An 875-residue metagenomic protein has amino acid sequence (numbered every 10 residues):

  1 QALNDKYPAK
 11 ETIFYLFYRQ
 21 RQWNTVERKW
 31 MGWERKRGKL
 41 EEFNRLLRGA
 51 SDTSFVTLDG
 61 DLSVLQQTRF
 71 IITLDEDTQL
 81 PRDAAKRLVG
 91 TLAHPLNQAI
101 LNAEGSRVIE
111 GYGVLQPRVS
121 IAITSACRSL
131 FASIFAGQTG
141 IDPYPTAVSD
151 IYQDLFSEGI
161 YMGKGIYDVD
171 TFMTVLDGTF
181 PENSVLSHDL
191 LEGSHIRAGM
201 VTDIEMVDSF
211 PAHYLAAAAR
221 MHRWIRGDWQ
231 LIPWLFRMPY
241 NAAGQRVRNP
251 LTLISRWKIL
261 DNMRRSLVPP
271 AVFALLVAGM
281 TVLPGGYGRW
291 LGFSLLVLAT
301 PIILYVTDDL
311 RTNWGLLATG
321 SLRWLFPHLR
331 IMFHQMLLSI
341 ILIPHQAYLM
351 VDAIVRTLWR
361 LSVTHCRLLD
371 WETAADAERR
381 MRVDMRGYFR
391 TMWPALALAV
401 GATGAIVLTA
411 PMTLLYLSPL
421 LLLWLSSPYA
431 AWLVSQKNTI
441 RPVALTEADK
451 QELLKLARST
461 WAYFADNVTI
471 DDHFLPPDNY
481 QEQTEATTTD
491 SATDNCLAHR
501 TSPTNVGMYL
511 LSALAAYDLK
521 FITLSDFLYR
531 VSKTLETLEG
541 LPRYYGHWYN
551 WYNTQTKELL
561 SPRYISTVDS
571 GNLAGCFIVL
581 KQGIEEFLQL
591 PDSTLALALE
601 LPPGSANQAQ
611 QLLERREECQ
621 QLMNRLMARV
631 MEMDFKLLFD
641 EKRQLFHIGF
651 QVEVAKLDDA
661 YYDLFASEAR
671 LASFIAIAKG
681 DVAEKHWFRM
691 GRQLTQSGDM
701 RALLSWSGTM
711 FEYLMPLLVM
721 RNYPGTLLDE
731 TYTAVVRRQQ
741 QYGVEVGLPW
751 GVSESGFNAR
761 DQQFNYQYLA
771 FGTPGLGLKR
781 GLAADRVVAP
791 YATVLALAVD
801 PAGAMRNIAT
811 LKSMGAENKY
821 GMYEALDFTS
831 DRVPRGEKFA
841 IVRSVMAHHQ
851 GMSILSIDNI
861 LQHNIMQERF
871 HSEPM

Functional and structural regions predicted by a protein language model:
Q1, I123-T124, E205-G227, L231 (+5 more regions): Carboxylate/His-rich catalytic cores and anion/metal-binding grooves
Q1-G244: Internal catalytic domains of large membrane-associated glycosyltransferases
A2, T25-R28, L46-I72, I100-L101 (+6 more regions): Flexible, glycine/threonine-enriched loop-and-boundary segments that flank and lead into catalytic domains of large
Q22, P143-I151, P181, E205 (+4 more regions): Membrane-proximal soluble regions of multi-pass membrane proteins
R35, A243-A271, F326-Q346, L361 (+3 more regions): Loop-to-transmembrane boundary segments
I166-V169, S187-R197, P211, V247-R248 (+2 more regions): Long hydrophobic segments that form regular secondary structure
R264-H365, W393-R441: Membrane-embedded multi-pass helical conduit in multi-pass membrane proteins, especially envelope-biosynthetic
M385-W393, P411, L415-P419, L423 (+1 more regions): Ser/Thr/Asn(+Pro)-rich, low-complexity disordered segments
